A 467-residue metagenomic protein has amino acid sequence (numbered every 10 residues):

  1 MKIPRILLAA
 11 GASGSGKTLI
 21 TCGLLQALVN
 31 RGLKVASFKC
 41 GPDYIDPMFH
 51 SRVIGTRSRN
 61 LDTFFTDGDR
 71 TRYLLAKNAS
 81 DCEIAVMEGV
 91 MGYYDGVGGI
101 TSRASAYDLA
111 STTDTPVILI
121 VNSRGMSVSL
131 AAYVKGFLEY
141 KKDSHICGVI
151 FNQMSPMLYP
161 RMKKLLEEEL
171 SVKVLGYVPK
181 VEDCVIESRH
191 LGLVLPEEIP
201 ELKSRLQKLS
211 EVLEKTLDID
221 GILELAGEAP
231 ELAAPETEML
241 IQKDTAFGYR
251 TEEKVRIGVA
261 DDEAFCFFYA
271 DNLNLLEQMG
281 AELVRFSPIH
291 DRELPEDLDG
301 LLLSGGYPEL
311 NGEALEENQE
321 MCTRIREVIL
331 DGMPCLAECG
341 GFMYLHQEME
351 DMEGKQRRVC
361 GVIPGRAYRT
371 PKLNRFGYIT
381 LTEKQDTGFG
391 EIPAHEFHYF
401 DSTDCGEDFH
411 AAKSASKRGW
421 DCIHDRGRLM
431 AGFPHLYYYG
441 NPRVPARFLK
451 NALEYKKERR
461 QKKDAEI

Functional and structural regions predicted by a protein language model:
K2-S15, L19, L25-T113, V121-G148 (+1 more regions): ATP-dependent carboxylate-amine ligase catalytic core
R5, L33-A36, K254-R256, E282 (+1 more regions): Residues that mark the start of a beta-strand
K39, V174-E182, E282-H290: Beta-strand->loop->alpha-helix junctions that form or flank phosphate-binding loops in nucleotide-handling enzymes
A110, K215, E252-E253, F265-E277 (+3 more regions): C-terminal and late-domain segments of enzyme folds
T115, V172, L330-P334: A short helix->loop->beta-strand "cap" motif at the edges of active sites that frequently abuts
S127-F247: Internal gly/pro-rich beta-alpha loop/helix module that stabilizes soluble enzyme cofactors or their anionic handles
V255-Q319, T323-V328: Phosphate-binding active sites in nucleotide-utilizing proteins
P308-E383: Cysteine-nucleophile active-site neighborhood
